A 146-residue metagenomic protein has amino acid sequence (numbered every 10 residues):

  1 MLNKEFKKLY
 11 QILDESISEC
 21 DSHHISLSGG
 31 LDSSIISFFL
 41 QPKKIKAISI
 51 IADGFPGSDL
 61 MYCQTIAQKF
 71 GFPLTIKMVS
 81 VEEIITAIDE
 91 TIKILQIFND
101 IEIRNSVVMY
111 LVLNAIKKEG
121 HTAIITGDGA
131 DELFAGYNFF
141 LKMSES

Functional and structural regions predicted by a protein language model:
L2-S146: ATP-dependent adenylate-handling active sites, centered on carboxylate activation for C-N bond formation
